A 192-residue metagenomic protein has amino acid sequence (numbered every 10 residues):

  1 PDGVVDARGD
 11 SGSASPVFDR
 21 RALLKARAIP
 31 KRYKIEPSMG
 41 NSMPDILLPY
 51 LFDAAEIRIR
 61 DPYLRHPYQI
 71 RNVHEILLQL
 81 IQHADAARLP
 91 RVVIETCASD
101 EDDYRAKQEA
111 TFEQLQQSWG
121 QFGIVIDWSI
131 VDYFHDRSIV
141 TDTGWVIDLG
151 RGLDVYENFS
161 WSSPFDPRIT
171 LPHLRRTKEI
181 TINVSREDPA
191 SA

Functional and structural regions predicted by a protein language model:
P1-M39, Y63, R71-A192: PLD/PLD-like phosphodiesterase catalytic module centered on the HKD motif
S38-I46: A short, well-structured juxtamembrane/interface segment
L47-L48, W128: Short, flexible, glycine/charge-rich loop motifs used to bind or transfer phosphoryl groups or to couple energy/partner
Y50-A54: Secondary-structure "cap/kink" motif recognition
A55-I59: Conserved P-loop NTPase "ATPase switch" module shared by AAA+ and STAND
